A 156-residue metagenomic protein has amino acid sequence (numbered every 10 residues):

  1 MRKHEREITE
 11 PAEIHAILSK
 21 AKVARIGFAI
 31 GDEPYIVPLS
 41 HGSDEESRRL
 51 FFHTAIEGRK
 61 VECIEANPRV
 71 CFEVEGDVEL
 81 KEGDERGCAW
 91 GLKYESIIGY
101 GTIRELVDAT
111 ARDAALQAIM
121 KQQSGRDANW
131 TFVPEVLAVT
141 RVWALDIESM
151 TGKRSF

Functional and structural regions predicted by a protein language model:
M1-S19: Extreme N-terminal tail/first-helix region
R2-E5, D77-F156: Charged, gly/pro-rich active-site loop segments
I8, K20-R25, G125-D127: Short Pro/Gly-enriched beta-strand edge/turn motifs at strand-loop
I14, K60-C63, R112-A115: Amphipathic alpha-helical interface surfaces
L18, C63-I64, I119: A generic structural signal for nonpolar/aromatic side chains embedded in well-ordered alpha-helices
A21-I56: Short beta-strand segments
F28-I30, T54, V74-G76, I147-S149: Short, structured patches in soluble enzyme cores that scaffold and shape functional sites
G42-L80: A short mixed-secondary-structure module that forms the rim of ligand-binding clefts
